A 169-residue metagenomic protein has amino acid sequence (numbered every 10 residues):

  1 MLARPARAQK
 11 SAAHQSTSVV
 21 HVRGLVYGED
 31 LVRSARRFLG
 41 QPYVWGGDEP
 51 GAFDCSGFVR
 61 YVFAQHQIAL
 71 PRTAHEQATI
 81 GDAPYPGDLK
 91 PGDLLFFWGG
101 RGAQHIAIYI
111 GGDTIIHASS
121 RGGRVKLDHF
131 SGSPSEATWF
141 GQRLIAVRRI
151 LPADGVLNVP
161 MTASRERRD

Functional and structural regions predicted by a protein language model:
R4-R23, Q104, I110-D169: Aromatic- and glycine-rich peptidoglycan recognition patches
G24, G28, G51-A52: Hydrophobic alpha-helical segments and helix-packing faces
Y27-F38: Mature N-terminal segment immediately following signal peptide/propeptide cleavage in secreted/periplasmic
E29, I68-G132: ...with weaker cross-activation on analogous glycine-rich loops/strands in unrelated enzymes
R37-P91, S131, G141, R168: Catalytic cysteine-centered active-site loop
